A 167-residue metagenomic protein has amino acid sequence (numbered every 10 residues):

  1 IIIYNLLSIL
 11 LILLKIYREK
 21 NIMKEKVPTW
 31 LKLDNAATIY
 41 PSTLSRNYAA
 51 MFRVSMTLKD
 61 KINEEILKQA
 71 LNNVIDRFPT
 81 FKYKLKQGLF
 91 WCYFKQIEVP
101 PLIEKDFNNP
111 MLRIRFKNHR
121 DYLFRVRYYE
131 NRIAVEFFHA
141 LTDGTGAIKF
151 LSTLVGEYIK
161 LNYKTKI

Functional and structural regions predicted by a protein language model:
I1-I22: N-terminal amphipathic/basic-hydrophobic helices that include classical n-h-c signal peptides and signal-anchor
I22-I167: Non-catalytic N-terminal regions of enzymes
